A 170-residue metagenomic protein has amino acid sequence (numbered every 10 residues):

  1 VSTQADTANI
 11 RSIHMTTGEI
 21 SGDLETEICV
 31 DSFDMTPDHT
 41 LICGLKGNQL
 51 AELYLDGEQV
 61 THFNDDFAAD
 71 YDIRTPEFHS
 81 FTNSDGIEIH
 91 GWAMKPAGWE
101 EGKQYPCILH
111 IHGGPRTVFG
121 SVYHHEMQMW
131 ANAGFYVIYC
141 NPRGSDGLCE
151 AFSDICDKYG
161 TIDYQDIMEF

Functional and structural regions predicted by a protein language model:
V1-R11, T26-I28, G44-E52, G144: A flexible loop/linker signature enriched in serine peptidases of the S9 family
A8, I20, T40-L41: Hydrophobic residues embedded in beta-strands of well-ordered beta-sheets
H14-G18, D56: Short loop/turn segments that connect beta-strands within beta-propeller blades
T17-I20, G134-F135: A generic structural signal for alpha->beta connector loops
E19-L24, Q59: A short beta-strand motif characteristic of beta-propeller blades
D34-F170: Serine-hydrolase catalytic core recognition
